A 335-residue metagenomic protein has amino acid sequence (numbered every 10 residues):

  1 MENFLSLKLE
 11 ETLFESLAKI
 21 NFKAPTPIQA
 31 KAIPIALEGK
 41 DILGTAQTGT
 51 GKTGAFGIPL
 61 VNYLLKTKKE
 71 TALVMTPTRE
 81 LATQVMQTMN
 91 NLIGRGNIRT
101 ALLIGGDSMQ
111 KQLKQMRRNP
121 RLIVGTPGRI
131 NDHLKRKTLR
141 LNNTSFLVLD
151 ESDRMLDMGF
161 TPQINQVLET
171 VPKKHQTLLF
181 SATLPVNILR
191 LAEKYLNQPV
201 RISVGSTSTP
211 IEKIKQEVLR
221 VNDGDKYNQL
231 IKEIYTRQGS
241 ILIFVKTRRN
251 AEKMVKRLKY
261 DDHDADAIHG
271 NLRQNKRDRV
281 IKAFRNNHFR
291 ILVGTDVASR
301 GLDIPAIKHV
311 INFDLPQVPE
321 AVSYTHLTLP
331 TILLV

Functional and structural regions predicted by a protein language model:
E2-L329: Conserved helicase RecA-like core
T331-V335: N-terminal low-complexity segments that are often proline-rich with Ser/Thr-Pro
